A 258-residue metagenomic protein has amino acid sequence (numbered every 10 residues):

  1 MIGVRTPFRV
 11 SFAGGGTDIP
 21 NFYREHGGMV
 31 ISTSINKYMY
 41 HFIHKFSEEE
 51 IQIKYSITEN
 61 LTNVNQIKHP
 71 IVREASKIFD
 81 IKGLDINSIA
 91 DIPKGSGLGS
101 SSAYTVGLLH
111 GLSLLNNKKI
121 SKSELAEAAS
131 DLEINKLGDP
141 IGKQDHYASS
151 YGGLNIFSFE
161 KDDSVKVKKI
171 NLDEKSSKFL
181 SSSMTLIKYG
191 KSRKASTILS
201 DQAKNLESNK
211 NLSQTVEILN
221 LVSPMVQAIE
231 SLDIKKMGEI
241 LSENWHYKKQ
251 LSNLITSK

Functional and structural regions predicted by a protein language model:
M1-S11, D18-N21, S32, N36-D80 (+3 more regions): C-terminal nucleotide
Y23-E25, G99-S100, P140-I141: Short glycine/proline-enriched turns and hinge-like loops at secondary-structure junctions
G28-M29: Conserved, well-ordered active-site substructure
A75-D80, S96-L98, L114: Short, charge-rich binding segments
G83-D85: Residues at or immediately flanking beta-strands
I89-S96: Short pre-catalytic strand/loop immediately N-terminal to key active-site residues, enriched for Gly-Thr
S96-G99, L251-N253: Short helix-coil transition sites and intra-membrane helix breaks within transmembrane domains of multi-pass
L98-K122: DPxDG-like acidic metal-binding loop motif
